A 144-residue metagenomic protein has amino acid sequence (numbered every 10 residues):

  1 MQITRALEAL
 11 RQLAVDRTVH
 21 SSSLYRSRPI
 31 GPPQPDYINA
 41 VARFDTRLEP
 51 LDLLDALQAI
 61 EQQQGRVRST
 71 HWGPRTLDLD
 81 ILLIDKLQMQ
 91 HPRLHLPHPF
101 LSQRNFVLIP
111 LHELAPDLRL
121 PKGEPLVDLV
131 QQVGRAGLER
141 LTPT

Functional and structural regions predicted by a protein language model:
M1-D16, S21-R26: N-terminal beta1-alpha1 ligand-phosphate binding loop
V15, H20, S27-I38, T46-L54 (+1 more regions): Flexible, gly/pro- and Lys/Arg-enriched active-site loops
